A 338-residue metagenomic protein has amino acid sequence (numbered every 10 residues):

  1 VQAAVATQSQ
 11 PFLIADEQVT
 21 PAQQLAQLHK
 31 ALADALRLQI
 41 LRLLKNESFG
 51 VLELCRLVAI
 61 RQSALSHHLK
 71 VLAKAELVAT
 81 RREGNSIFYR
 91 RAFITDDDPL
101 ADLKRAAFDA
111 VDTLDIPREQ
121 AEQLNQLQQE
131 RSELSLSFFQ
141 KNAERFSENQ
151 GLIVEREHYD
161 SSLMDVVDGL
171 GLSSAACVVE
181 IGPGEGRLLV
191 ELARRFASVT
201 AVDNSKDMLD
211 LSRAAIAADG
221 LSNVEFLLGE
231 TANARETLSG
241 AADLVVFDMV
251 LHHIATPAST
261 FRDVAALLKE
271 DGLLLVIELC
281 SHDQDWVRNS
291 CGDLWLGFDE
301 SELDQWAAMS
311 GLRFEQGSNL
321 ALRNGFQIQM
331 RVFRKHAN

Functional and structural regions predicted by a protein language model:
Q2-E17, D96-R145: Amphipathic alpha-helical dimerization/coiled-coil segments that flank or bridge DNA-binding/regulatory modules
T20-A64, I87-I94: N-terminal helix-turn-helix DNA-binding core of bacterial DNA-binding proteins
V154-A176: Conserved alpha-helix/loop element of class I SAM-dependent methyltransferases that forms part of the SAM/SAH-binding
V179, E185-A234: Class I SAM-dependent methyltransferase SAM/SAH-binding core
E236-V245: A short acidic, Gly/Pro-enriched loop at the edge of an enzyme's catalytic core that lines a small-molecule cofactor
L244-T256: A short SAM/SAH-binding and catalytic strip from SAM-dependent methyltransferases
A258-L273: A short glycine-rich, Lys/Arg-flanked "PGG" loop and its adjoining helix->strand segment in the class I
L273-R331: C-terminal alpha-helical "lid/dimerization" subdomain adjacent to the S-adenosyl-L-methionine
